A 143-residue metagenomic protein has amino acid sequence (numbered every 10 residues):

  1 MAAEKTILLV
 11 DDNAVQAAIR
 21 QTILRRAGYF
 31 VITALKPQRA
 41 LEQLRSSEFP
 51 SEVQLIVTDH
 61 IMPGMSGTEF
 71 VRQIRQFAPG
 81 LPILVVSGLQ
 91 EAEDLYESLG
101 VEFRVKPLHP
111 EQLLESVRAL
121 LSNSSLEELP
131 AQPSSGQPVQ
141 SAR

Functional and structural regions predicted by a protein language model:
A14-T33: Two-component/phosphorelay signaling modules centered on CheY-like receiver
T33-L55: Acidic, metal-coordinating helix/loop segments flanking the phosphotransfer/catalytic sites of two-component signaling
L35-K36, S66-E69: Acidic catalytic/metal-coordinating carboxylates
E42, T68-P79: Short amphipathic alpha-helix used as the core "switch/output" element in two-component signaling
D59: Active-site residues of response regulator receiver
M62: Receiver (REC) domain active-site loop signature in two-component systems and cognate sites in sensor histidine kinases
L84-S87: Hydrophobic/aromatic residues positioned on beta-strands within the core alpha/beta folds
L108-L121, S125-P130: C-terminal output helix
